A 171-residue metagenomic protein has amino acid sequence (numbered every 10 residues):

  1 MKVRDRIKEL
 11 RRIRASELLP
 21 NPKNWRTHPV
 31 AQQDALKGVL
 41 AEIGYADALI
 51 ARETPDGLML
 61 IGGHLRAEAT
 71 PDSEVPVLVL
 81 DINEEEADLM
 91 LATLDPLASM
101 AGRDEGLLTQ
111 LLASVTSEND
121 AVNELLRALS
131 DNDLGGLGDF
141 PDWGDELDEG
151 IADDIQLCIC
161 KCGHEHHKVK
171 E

Functional and structural regions predicted by a protein language model:
M1-E171: Aromatic/glycine/proline-enriched transmembrane-helix motif characteristic of membrane-embedded glycan-assembly enzymes
